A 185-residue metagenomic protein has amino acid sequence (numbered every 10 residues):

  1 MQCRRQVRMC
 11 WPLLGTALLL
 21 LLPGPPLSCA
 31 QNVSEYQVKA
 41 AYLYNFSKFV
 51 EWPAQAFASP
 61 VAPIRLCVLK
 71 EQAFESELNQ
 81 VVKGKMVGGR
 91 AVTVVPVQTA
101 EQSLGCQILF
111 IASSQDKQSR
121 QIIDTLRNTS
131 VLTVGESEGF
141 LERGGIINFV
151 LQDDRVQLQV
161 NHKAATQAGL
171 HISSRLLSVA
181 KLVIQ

Functional and structural regions predicted by a protein language model:
Q2-Q185: Short hydrophobic alpha-helices and adjacent helix-cap/hinge residues
